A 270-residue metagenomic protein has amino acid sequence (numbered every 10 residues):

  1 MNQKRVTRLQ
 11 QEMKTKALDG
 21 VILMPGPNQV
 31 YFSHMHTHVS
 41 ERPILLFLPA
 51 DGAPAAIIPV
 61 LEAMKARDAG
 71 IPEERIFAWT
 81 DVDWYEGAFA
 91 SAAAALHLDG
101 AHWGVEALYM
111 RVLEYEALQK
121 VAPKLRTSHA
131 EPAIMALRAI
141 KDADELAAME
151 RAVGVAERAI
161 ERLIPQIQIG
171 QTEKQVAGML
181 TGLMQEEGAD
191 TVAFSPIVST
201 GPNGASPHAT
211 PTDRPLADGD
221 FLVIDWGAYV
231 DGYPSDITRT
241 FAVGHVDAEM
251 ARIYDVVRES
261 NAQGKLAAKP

Functional and structural regions predicted by a protein language model:
M1-P270: Active-site neighborhoods and metal-handling regions in enzymes and metal-associated proteins
